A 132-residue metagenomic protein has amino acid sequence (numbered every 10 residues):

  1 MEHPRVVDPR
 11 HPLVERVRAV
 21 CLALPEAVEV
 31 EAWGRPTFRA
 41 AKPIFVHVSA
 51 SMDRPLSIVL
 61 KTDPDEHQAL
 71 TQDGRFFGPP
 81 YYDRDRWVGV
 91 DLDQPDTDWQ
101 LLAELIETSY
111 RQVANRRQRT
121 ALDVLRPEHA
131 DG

Functional and structural regions predicted by a protein language model:
M1-G132: Charge-dense, helix-prone N-terminal extensions
